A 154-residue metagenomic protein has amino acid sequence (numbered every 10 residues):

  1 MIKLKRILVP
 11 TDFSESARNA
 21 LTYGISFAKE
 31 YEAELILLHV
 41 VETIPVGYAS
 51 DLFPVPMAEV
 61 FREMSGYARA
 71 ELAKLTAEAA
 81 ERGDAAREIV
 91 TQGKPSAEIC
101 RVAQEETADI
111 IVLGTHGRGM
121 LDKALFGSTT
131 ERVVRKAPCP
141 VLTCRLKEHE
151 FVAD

Functional and structural regions predicted by a protein language model:
M1-I2, E30, K74-I111, E148-D154: Structural beta-alpha unit
I2-P54: Small/aliphatic-rich secondary-structure junction motif
K3, R101-V152: Gly/Ser-rich helix-loop-strand patches that form or flank binding pockets for ribonucleotide-derived cofactors
V9, I44, K94, A137-C139: Hydrophobic alpha-helix-in-membranes signature
Y23, E63-L75, E98-C100: Short, solvent-exposed amphipathic alpha-helices that sit in or adjacent to ligand/effector-binding or catalytic
L38, R87-T91, L142: General small-molecule cofactor/ligand-binding pocket signal
H39-A70, H149-D154: Acidic, proline/glycine-rich short linear motifs
